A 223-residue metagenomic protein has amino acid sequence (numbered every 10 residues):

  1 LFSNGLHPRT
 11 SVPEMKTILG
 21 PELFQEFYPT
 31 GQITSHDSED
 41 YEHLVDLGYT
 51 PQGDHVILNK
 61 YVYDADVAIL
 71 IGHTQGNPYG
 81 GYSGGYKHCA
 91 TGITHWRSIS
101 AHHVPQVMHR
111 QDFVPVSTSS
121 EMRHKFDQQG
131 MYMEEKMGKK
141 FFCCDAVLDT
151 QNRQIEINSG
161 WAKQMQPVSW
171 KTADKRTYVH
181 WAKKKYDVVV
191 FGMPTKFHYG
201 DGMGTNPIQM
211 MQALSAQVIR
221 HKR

Functional and structural regions predicted by a protein language model:
L1, V62, M133-K136, Q217-K222: Short, conserved loop/helix-junction motifs that constitute active-site signature segments in enzyme catalytic cores
L1, V67, K140-F142, D187-V189 (+1 more regions): Hydrophobic beta-strand segments of well-ordered beta-sheets in folded domains
L1-F24: Membrane helical hairpin/interfacial module
S3, I71, C144-V147, F191-P194 (+1 more regions): Generic beta-strand/beta-sheet core signal
R9-T10, L44-D46, P78-G80, F197-G202: A generic structural signal for short coil/turn motifs at secondary-structure boundaries
M15-K16, S83-Y86, G204-T205: Short, glycine/charged-enriched secondary-structure capping and boundary segments
Q25-K185: Conserved, well-structured core segments that form the ligand-binding/active-site neighborhood of functional domains
E156-R223: A glycine- and small/hydrophobic-rich beta-loop-beta segment that serves as a flexible "lid/hinge" or phosphate-binding
